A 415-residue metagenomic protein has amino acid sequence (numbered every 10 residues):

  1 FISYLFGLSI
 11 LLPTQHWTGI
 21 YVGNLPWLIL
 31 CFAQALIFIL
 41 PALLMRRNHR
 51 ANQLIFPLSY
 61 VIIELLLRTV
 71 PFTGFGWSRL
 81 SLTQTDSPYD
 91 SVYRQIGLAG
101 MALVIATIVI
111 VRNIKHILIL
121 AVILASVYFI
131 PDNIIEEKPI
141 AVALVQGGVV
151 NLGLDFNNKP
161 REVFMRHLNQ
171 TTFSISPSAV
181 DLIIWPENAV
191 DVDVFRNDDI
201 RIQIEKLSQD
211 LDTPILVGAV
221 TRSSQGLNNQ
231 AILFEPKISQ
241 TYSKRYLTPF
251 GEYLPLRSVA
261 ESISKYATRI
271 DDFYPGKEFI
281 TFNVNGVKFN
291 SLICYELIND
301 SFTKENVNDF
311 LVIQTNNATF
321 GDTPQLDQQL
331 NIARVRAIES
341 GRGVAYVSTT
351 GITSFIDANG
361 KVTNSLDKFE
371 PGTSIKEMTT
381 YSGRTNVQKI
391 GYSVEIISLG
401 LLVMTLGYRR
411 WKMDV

Functional and structural regions predicted by a protein language model:
F1-F129, D322, T349-T350, T363 (+1 more regions): Membrane-embedded alpha-helical bundles of multi-pass enzymes that act on lipidic or dolichyl-linked glycan substrates
N133-K389: Soluble catalytic domains of enzymes that build or remodel membrane lipids, polysaccharides, and related
